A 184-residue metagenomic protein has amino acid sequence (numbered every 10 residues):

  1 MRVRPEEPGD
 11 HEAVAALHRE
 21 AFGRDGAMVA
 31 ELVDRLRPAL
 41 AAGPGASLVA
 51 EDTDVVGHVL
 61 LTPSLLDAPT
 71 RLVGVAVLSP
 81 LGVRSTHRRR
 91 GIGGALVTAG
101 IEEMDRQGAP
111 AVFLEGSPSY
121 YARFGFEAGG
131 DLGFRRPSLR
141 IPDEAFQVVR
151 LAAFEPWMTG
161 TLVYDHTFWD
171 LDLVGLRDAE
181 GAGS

Functional and structural regions predicted by a protein language model:
R2-V14: A short beta-loop-alpha structural element at the N-terminal edge of CoA-dependent acyl/N-acetyltransferase catalytic
H11, R19-D67: Active-site rim helix/loop that mediates acceptor-substrate recognition in acyltransferases
V14, H18, Y121: Hydrophobic pocket/interface hotspot
S64-L78, R88: A conserved beta-turn-beta hairpin within the catalytic core of GNAT-like acetyltransferases that forms part
R71, R84-A95, R106-Q107, R123-F124: Conserved glycine-rich acetyl-CoA-binding loop
L78, V83, R89-E102, L114: Conserved acetyl-CoA-binding loop-helix of GNAT-fold acetyltransferases
R106-P110, G116-P142: Conserved active-site alpha-helix within GNAT-family acetyltransferase domains
R136-E180: C-terminal "cap" of GNAT-fold acetyltransferases
